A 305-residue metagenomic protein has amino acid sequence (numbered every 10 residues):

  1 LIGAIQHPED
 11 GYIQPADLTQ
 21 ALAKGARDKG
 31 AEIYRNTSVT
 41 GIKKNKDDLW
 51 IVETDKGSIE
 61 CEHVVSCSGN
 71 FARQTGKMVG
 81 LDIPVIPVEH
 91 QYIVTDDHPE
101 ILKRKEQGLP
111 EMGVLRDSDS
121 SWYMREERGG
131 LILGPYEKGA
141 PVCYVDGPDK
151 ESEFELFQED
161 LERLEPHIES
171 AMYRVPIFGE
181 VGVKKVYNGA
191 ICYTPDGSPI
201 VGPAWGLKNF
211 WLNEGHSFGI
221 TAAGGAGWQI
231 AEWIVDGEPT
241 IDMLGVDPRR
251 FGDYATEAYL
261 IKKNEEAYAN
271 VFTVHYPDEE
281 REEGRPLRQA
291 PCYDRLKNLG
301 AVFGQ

Functional and structural regions predicted by a protein language model:
L1, D82-V85, G237-I241, V302-G304: A short alpha-helix-loop-beta-strand transition element characteristic of N-terminal alpha/beta dinucleotide-binding
L1, K43-I51, Y193-G197, L207: A short, glycine/Asx- and small/polar-enriched loop/turn that sits immediately N-terminal to a beta-strand
I5-H63, C67, F71, G224: Helical element adjacent to the flavin cofactor pocket in flavoenzyme catalytic cores
I13, D17, Y34-I42, I59 (+11 more regions): Conserved active-site and cofactor/substrate-binding residues in soluble primary-metabolism enzymes
G25, K29, Q74, M78 (+2 more regions): Active-site catalytic microenvironments for nucleophilic, acid-base chemistry
I42-F157, E169-R174, Y259-N270, H275-E282 (+1 more regions): Flavin-dependent oxidoreductases
D119, R128, V142-Y144, K150-V274 (+1 more regions): C-terminal catalytic lobe of FAD-dependent flavoproteins
E283-G304: Long, low-complexity segments enriched in small/aliphatic residues
